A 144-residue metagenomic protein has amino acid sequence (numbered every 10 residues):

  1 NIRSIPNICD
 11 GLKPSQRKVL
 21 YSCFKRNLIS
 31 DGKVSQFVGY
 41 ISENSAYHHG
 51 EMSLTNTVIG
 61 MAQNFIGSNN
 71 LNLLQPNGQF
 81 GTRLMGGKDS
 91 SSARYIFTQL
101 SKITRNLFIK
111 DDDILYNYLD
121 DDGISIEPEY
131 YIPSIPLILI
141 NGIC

Functional and structural regions predicted by a protein language model:
N1-C144: Catalytic phosphate-handling regions of large nucleic-acid enzymes and associated NTPases
